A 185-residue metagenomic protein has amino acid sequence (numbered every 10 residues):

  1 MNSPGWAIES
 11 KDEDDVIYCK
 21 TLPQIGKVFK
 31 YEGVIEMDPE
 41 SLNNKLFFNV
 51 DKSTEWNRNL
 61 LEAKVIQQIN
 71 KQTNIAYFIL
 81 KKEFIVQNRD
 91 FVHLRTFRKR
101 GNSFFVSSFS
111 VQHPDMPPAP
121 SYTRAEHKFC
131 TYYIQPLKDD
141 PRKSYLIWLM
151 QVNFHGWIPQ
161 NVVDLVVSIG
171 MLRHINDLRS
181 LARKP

Functional and structural regions predicted by a protein language model:
M1-P185: Eukaryotic helix-grip
